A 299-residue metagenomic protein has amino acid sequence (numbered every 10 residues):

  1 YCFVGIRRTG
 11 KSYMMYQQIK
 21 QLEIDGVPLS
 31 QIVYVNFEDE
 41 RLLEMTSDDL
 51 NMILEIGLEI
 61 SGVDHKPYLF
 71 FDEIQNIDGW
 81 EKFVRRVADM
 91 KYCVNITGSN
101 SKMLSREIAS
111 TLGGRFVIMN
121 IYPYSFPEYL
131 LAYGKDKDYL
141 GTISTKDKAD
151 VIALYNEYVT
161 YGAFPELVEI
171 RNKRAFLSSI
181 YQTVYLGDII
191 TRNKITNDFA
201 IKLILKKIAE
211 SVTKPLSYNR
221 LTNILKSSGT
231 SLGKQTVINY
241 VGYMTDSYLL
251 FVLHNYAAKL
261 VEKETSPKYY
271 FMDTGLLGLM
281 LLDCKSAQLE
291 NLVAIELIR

Functional and structural regions predicted by a protein language model:
F3: Hydrophobic anchor at the beta1->P-loop junction of P-loop NTPases
I6: P-loop (Walker A) phosphate-binding loop of NTP-binding proteins
G10: Conserved glycine(s) of the Walker
M14, Q18: Hydrophobic positions on the alpha1 helix immediately C-terminal to the Walker A/P-loop
Q31, E169-R299: Accessory nucleic acid-recognition modules appended to NTPase machines
V33-H65: Short glycine-rich substrate-engagement loop in P-loop NTPases that contacts/grips substrate
C93-S99, N120: Structural recognition of the conserved hydrophobic beta-strand(s) that form the central parallel beta-sheet of P-loop
E107-P215: Interdomain motor-coupling "hinge/lid" segment immediately C-terminal to the ATP-binding subdomain of NTP-driven enzymes
